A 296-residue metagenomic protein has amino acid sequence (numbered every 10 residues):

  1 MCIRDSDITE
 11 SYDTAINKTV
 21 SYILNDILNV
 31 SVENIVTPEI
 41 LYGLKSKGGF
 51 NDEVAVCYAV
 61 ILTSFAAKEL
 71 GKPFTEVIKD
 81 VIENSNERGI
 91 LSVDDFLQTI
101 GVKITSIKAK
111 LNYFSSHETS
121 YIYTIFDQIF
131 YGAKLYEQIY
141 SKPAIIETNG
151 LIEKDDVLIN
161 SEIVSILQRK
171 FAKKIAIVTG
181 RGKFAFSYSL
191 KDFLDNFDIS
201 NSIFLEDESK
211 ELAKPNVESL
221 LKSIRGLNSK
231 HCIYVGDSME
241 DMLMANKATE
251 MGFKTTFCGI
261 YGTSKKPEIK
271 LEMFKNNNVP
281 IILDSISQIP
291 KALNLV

Functional and structural regions predicted by a protein language model:
R4-E39, A55-Y58, L62: Active-site neighborhood of HAD-like aspartate-dependent phosphohydrolases
D7, K191, Y234-I281: Acidic, Mg2+-coordinating phosphoryl-transfer loop and its flanking beta/alpha structural elements, shared across
L24-N29, A67-K68, V164-Q168, F193-N196 (+1 more regions): Alpha-helix termini
K45-S46, N51, A55-S106: N-terminal accessory alpha/beta regions
G89-I90, L97-I177, R181-S187: Short, acidic loop-to-helix structural element flanking the phosphoryl-transfer center in phosphate-processing enzymes
A144-V157, A176-I233, M239-E250: Substrate-recognition "cap/lid" segment bordering the active-site pocket of phosphatases
P280-I289: Short acidic-hydrophobic, aromatic-tinged amphipathic segments that line or gate anion-handling sites
I289-V296: Short amphipathic alpha-helix with an adjacent loop that forms part of the alpha/beta core around
